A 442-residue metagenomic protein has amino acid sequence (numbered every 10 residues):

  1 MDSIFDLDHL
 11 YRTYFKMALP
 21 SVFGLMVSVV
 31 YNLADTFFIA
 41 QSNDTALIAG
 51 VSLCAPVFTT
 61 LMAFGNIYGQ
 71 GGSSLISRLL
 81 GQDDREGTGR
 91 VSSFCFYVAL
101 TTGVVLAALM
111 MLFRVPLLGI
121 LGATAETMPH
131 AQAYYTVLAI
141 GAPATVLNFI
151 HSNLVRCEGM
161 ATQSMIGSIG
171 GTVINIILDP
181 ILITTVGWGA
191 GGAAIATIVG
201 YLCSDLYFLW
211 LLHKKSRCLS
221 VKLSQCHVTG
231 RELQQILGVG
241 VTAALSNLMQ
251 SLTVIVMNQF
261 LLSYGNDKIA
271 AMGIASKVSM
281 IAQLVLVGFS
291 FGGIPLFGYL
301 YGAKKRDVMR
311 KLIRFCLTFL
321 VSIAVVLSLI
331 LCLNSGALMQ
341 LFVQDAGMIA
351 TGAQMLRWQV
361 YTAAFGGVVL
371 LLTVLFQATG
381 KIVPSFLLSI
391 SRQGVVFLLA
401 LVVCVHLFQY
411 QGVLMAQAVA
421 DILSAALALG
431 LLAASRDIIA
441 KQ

Functional and structural regions predicted by a protein language model:
M1-A18, I76-P143, T185-V241, F297-T362 (+1 more regions): Short alpha-helical transmembrane segments in multi-pass integral membrane proteins
D6-F37, Q41-N43, P56-G71, L75 (+6 more regions): N-terminal transmembrane alpha-helices
F15, V30-Y31, Y68, L109-F113 (+13 more regions): Residue-level signal for transmembrane alpha-helical positions in Major Facilitator Superfamily
K16-D35, V137, G171, G200-S204 (+4 more regions): Transmembrane helical elements of multi-pass membrane transporters/channels
M26, V30-A49, L118-A125, I181-W188 (+4 more regions): Helix-terminus/linker motif at the lipid-water interface of multi-pass membrane proteins
I48-A108, T145-S164, A271-L329, L333-S335 (+1 more regions): Small-residue-rich hydrophobic transmembrane alpha-helices
T60-A63, N175-P180, D205-L209, I281-L284 (+3 more regions): Hydrophobic transmembrane alpha-helices of multi-pass small-molecule transporters
G69, V137-R156, S164-T172, A193-L206 (+4 more regions): Short runs within selected transmembrane alpha-helices of multi-pass transporters and secretion channels
